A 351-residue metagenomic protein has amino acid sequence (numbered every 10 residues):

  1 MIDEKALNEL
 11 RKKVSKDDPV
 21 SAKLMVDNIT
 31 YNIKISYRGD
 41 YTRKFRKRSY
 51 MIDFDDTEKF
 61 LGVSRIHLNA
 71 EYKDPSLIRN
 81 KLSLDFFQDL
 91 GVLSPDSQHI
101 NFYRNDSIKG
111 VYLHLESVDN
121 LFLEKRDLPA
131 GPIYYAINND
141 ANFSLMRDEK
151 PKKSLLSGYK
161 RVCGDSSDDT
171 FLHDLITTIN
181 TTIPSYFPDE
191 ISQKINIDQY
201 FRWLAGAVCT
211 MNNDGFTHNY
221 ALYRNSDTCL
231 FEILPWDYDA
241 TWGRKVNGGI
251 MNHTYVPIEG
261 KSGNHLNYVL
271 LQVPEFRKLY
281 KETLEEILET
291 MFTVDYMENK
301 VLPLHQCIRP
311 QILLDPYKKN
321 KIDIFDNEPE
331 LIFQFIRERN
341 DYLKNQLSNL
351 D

Functional and structural regions predicted by a protein language model:
M1-D351: Phosphate/dinucleotide-binding and metal-coordinating scaffold of catalytic cores in nucleotide-dependent enzymes
